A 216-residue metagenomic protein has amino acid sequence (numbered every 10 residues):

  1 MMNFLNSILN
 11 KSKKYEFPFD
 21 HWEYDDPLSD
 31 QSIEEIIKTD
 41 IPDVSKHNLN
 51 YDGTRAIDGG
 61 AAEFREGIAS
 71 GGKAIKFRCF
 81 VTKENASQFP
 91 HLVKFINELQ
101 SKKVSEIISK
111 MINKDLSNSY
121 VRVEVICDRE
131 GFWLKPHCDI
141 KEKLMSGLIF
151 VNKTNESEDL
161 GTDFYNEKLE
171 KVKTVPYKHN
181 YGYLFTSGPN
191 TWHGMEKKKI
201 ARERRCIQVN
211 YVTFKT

Functional and structural regions predicted by a protein language model:
M1-I8, T216: Short, Lys/Arg-enriched, disordered terminal segments
F4, N10-M111: Non-heme Fe(II)/2-oxoglutarate
N85-Q100, V104-T216: Catalytic core of non-heme Fe(II) oxygenases with the double-stranded beta-helix
